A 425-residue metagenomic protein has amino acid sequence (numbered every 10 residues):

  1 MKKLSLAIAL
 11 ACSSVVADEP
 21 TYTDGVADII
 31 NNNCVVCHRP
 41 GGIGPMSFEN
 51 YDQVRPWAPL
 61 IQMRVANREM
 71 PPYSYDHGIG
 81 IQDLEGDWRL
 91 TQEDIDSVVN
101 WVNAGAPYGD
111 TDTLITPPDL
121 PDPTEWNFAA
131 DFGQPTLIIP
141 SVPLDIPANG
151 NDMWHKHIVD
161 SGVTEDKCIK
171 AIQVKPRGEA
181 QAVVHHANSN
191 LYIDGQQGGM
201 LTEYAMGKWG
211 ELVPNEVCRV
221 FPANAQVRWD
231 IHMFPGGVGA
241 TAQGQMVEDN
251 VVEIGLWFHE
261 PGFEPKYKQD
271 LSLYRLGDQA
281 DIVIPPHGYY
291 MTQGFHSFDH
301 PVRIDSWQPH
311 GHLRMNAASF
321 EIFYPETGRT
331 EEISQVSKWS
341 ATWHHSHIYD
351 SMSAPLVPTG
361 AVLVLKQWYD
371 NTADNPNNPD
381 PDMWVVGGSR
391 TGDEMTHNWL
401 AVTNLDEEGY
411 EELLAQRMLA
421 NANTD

Functional and structural regions predicted by a protein language model:
S5-A17: Hydrophobic h-region of N-terminal signal peptides that target proteins for export in Gram-negative bacteria
A9, N31-C34, E165, N215: Mature extracytoplasmic/luminal segments of secretory-pathway proteins
A17-V159, R177-G178, H185, N224-D230: Aromatic- and Gly/Pro-enriched helix-to-coil junctions and flexible linker segments
I29, L413-M418: Charge-rich, solvent-exposed alpha-helical interaction surfaces
V54-E69, N377-M383, D406, Y410 (+1 more regions): Extended, polar beta-sheet/loop recognition surfaces of beta-rich domains that mediate binding to diverse ligands
A106-D110, G262-P265, N404-A415: Short, charged low-complexity linker/loop segments at the C-terminal edge of domains
P123-L400, L405, L419-D425: His-enriched metal-coordination microenvironments in redox/metal-binding proteins
